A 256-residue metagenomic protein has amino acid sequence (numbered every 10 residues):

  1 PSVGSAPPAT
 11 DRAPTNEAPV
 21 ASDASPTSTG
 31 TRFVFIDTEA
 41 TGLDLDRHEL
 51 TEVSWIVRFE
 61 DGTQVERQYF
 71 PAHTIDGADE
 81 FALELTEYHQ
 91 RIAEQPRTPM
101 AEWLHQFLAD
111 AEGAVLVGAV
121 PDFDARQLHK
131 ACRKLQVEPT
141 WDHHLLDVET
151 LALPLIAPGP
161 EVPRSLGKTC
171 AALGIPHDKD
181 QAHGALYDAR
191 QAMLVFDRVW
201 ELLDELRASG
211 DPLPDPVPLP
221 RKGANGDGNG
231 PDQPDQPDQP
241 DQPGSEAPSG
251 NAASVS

Functional and structural regions predicted by a protein language model:
S2, A9-S22, G228-S245: Compositionally biased, intrinsically disordered low-complexity segments enriched for polar/charged residues
G4, E17, A21, P71 (+2 more regions): Intrinsically disordered, low-complexity terminal extensions that flank but exclude the folded catalytic cores
P8, N16-R126, A171-I175: Conserved non-catalytic scaffold segment of RNase H-like nuclease domains
L43-L45, L153, L194: Conserved protein kinase catalytic core
H48-L50, R126-K130, L135-L145, L153-P158: Catalytic phosphate/metal-binding cores of nucleic-acid and nucleotide-processing enzymes, i.e., regions that mediate
P71-A93, V148-A189: Active-site-proximal helix-loop-helix substrate-binding element of RNase H-like nuclease domains
A101, H105, A125-R126, L146-E149 (+1 more regions): Non-catalytic, well-ordered alpha-helical scaffold segments
V115-D122, R126-C132, R164-D227, A247 (+1 more regions): Acidic, Mg2+-coordinating catalytic module of metal-dependent nucleases/exonucleases that use a two-metal-ion mechanism
